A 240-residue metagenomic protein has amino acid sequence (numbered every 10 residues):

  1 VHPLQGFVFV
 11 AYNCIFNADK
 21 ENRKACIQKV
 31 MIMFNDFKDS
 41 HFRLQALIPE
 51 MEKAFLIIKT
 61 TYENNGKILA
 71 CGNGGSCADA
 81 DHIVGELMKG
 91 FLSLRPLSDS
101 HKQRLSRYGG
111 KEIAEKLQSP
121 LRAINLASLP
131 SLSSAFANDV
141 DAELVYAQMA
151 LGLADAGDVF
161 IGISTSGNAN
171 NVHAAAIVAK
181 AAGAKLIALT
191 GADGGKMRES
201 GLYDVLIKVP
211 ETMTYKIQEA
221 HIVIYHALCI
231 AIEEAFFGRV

Functional and structural regions predicted by a protein language model:
A11, D19-Q45: Generic N-terminal amphipathic, Lys/Arg-enriched alpha-helix
A46-N64: A short, well-structured juxtamembrane/interface segment
T60-L153: Glycine-rich, small/polar surface segments that engage phosphate groups of diverse ligands
N65-G66, G157, G183: Glycine-centered short loops/turns at secondary-structure junctions
C77-D81, N168-A175: Short glycine/serine/threonine-rich phosphate/pyrophosphate-binding segments that cradle anionic phosphate groups
G152, T214-V240: A charged, well-structured terminal subsegment
A176-K180: Surface-exposed amphipathic alpha-helices with a cationic face
L189-Y203: Short, glycine/polar-rich helix-capping loops at beta-to-alpha or helix-loop-helix junctions that flank or form
